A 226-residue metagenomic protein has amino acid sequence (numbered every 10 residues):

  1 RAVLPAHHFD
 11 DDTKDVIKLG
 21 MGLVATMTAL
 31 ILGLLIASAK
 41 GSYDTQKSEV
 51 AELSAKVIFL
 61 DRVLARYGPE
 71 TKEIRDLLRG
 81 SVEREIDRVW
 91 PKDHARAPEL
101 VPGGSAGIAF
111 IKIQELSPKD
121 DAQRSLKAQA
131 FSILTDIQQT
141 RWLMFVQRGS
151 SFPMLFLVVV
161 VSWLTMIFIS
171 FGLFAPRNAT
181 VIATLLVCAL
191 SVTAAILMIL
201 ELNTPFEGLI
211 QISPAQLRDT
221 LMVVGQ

Functional and structural regions predicted by a protein language model:
R1-I36: N-terminal juxtamembrane/topogenic regions of multi-pass membrane proteins
R1-L4, K14-V16, V146-Q226: Alpha-helical transmembrane anchor segments
L4-V16, E52, A122, Q129 (+2 more regions): Juxtamembrane loop-helix boundary motifs flanking transmembrane segments in multi-pass membrane proteins
L30-A51, N203: Transmembrane signal-anchor/signal-peptide helices with a preference for the extracytoplasmic
A39, V63, F171-F174: Helix-loop junctions at the membrane interface of multi-pass solute transporters
Q46, F59-G149: Structured inter-helical modules in multipass membrane proteins
E49-R66, S213-Q226: Short extracytoplasmic/periplasmic juxtamembrane "stem" segments immediately C-terminal to an N-terminal membrane anchor
